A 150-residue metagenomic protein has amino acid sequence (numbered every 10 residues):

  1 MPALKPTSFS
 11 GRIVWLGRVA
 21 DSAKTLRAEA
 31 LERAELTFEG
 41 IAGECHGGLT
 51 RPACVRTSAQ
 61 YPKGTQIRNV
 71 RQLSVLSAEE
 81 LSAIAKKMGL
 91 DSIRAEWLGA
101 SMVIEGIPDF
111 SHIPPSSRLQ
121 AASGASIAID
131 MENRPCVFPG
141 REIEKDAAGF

Functional and structural regions predicted by a protein language model:
M1-A122, M131: Electropositive, beta-rich accessory/interaction domains or terminal extensions that provide binding surfaces
A125: N-terminal glycine-rich anion-binding loop in soluble enzyme alpha/beta folds
I129-F150: Flexible glycine-rich active-site/ligand-binding loops centered on an Asp-His dyad
